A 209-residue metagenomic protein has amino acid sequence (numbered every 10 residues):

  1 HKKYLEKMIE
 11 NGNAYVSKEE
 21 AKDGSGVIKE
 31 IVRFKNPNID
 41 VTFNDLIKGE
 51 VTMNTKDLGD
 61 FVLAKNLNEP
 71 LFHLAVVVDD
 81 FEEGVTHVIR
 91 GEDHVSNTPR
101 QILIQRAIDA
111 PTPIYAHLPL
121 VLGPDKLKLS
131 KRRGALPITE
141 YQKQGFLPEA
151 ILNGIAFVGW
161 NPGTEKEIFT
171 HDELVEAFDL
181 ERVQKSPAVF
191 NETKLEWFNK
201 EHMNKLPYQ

Functional and structural regions predicted by a protein language model:
K3-K131, P137-I138, P162: Active-site cores that bind ATP or allylic diphosphates and position pyrophosphate for catalysis
S96, I108-Q209: Catalytic adenosine-cofactor/nucleotide-binding cores of aminoacyl-tRNA synthetases and other
